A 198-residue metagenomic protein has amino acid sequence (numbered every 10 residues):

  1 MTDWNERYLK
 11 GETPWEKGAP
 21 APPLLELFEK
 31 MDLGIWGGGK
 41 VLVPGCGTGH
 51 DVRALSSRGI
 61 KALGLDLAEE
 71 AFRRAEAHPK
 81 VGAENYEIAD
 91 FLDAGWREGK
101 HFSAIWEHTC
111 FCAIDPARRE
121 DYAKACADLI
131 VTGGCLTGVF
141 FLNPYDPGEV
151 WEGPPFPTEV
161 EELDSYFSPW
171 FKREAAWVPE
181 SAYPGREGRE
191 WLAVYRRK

Functional and structural regions predicted by a protein language model:
M1-L42, G47-E98, I114-K198: Class I (Rossmann-like) S-adenosyl-L-methionine-dependent methyltransferase catalytic domain, capturing the SAM-binding
W106: A conserved beta-strand element that flanks and buttresses the S-adenosyl-L-methionine
T109, A113: Short catalytic micro-motifs in class I SAM-dependent methyltransferases
